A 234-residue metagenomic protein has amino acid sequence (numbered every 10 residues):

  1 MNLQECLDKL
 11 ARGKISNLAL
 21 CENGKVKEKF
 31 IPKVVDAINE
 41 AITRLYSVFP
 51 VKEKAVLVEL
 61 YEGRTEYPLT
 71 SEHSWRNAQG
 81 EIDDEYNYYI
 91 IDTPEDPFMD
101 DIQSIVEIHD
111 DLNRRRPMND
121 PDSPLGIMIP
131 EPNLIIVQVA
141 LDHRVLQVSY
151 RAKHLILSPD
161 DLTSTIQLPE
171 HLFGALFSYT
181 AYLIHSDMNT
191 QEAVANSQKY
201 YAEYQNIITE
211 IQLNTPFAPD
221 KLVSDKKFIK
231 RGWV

Functional and structural regions predicted by a protein language model:
M1-V234: Glycine-enriched, solvent-exposed interface loops adjoining structured elements
